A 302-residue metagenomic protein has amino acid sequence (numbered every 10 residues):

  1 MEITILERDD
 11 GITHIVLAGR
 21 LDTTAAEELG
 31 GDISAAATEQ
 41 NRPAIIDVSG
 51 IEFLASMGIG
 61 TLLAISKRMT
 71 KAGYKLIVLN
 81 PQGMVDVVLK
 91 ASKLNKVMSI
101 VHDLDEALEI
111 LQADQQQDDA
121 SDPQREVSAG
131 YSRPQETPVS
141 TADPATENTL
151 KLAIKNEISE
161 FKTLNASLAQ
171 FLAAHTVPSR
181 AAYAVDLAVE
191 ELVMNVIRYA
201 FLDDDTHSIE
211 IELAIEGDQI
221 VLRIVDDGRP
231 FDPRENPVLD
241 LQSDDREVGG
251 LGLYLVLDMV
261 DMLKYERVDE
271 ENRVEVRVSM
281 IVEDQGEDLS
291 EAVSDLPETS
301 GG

Functional and structural regions predicted by a protein language model:
M1-G31, V48-G50, L150-K162: STAS-typified acidic loop motif
T23-M98, V193, I197: Amphipathic alpha-helical interaction surfaces in cytosolic regulatory modules
E39-Q40, A72, H175, D203-H207: Short coil/turn segments at alpha/beta junctions that flank glycine-rich nucleotide-binding fingerprints
V97, E136-K151, I197-G302: Conserved beta-strand-loop-beta-strand hairpin that lines the nucleotide-binding pocket of ATP/GTP-utilizing enzymes
S99-A107: Short acidic-hydrophobic, aromatic-tinged amphipathic segments that line or gate anion-handling sites
Q112-D122: The C-terminal output helix
A166-E190, D245-E247: Conserved short strand/loop->alpha-helix "switch" segment adjacent to the catalytic nucleotide/phosphoryl-transfer site
V185-L202: Histidine-centered phosphotransfer motif of kinases
